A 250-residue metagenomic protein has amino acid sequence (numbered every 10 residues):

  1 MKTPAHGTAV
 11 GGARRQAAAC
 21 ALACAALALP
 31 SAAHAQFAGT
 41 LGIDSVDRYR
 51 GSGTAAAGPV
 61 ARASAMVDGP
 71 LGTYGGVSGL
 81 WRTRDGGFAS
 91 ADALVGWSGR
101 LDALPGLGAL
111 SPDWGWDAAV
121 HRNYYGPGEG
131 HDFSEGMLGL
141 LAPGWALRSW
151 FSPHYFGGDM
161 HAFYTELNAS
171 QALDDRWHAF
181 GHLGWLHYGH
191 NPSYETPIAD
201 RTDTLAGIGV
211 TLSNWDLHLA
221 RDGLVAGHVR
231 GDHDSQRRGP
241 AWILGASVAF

Functional and structural regions predicted by a protein language model:
M1-A38, G106-L107, F250: Cleavable N-terminal export/targeting peptides
H34-T83: Short glycine/proline- and aromatic-enriched beta-strand/turn motifs that initiate or cap beta-hairpins
F37-G39, L71-G75, D102-G108, P112-A118 (+3 more regions): Repeated loop/turn-to-beta-strand initiation elements of outer-membrane beta-barrel proteins
I43-Y49, G79-T83, G99, R122-G126 (+5 more regions): Transmembrane beta-strands of outer-membrane beta-barrel pores
R50-P59, W81-A91, Y124-F133, P153-F163 (+3 more regions): Solvent-exposed loop/turn segments connecting transmembrane beta-strands in outer-membrane beta-barrel proteins
P59-A65, A91-V95, W116, S134-L138 (+4 more regions): Hydrophobic, lipid-facing positions within transmembrane beta-strands of outer-membrane proteins
H131-P192: Detector for outer-membrane/organellar transmembrane beta-barrel domains, recognizing the amphipathic beta-strand
P143, A206-D216, Q236-F250: Outer-membrane beta-barrel "beta-signal"
